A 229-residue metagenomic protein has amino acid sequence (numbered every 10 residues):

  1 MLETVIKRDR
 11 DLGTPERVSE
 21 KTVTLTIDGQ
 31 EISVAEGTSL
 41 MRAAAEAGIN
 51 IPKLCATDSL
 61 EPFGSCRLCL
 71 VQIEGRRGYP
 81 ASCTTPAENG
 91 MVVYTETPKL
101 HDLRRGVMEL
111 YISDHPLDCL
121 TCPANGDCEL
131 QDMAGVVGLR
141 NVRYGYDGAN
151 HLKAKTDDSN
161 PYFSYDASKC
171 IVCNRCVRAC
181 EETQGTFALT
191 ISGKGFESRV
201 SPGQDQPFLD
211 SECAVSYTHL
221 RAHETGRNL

Functional and structural regions predicted by a protein language model:
M1-K153: Signature of N-terminal electron-transfer/Fe-S-associated modules in redox systems
E20, C66, T186-F187, E197: Short glycine-rich loop/turn motifs
L25-I27, I51-L60, M108-D118, A149-V172 (+1 more regions): Ferredoxin-like iron-sulfur electron-transfer modules
R67, L120, I171-V177, E181 (+1 more regions): Cys/His/Pro-rich metal-binding microdomains
R104-R105, Q131-G135, G185, S201-G203 (+1 more regions): Short acidic, glycine/serine/threonine-rich loops at helix termini
V177, T183-G193: Helix-rich, typically C-terminal accessory recognition domains appended to large enzymatic cores
T218-T225: Conserved small/polar residues in nucleotide/adenosyl-binding loops
N228-L229: Short, ordered, surface-exposed loop/turn motifs in non-cytosolic proteins
